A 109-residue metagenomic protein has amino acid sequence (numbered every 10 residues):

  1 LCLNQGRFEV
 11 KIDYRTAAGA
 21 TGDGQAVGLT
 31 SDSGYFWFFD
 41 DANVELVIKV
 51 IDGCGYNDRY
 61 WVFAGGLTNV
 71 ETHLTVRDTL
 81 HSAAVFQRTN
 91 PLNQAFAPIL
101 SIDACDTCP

Functional and structural regions predicted by a protein language model:
L1-P109: Polar/charged low-complexity regulatory segments
